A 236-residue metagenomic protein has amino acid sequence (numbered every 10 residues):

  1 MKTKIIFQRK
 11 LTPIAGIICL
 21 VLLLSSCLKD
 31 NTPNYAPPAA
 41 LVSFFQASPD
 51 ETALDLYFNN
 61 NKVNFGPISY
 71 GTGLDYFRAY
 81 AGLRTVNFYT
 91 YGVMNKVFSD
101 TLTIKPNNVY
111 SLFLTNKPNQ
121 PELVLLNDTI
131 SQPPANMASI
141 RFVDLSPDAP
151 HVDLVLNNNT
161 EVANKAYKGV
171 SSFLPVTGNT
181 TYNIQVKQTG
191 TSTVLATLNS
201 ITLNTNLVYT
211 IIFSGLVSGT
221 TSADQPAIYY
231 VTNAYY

Functional and structural regions predicted by a protein language model:
M1-S26: Sec-dependent bacterial lipoprotein signal peptides
C27-Y236: Intrinsically disordered, low-complexity polar regions and short flexible loop motifs
